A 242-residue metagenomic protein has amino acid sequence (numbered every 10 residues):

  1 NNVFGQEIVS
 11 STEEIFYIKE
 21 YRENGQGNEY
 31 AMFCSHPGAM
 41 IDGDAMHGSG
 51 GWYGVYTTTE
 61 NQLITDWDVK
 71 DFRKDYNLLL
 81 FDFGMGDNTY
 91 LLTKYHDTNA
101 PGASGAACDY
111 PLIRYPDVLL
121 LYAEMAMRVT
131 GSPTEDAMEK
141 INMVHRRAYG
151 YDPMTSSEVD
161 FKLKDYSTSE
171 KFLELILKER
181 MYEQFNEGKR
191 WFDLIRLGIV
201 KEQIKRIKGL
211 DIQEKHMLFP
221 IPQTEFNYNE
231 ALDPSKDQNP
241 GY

Functional and structural regions predicted by a protein language model:
N1-N28, D68-Y242: Acidic/polar-rich alpha-helix caps and helix-coil junctions
F33: Surface-exposed loop and adjacent secondary-structure segments within mature catalytic domains
H36-I64, R73: Short, cationic low-complexity segments
